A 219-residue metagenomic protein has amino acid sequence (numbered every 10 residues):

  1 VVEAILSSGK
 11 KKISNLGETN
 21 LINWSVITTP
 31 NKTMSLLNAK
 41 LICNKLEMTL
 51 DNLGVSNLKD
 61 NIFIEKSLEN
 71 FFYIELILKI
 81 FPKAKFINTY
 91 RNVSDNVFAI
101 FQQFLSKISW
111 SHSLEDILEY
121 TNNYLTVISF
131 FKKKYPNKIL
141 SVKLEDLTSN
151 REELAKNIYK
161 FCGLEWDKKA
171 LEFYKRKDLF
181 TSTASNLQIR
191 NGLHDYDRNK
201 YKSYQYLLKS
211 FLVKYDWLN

Functional and structural regions predicted by a protein language model:
V1-F81: Phosphate-binding active sites in nucleotide-utilizing proteins
A4, G17, F63-S67, K85-Y90 (+3 more regions): Short beta-strand segments
K11, P82-K85, P136-I139: Short glycine-/polar-rich loops that comprise or flank the Walker A/P-loop and associated switch/sensor motifs
K12-L21, I87-Y90, L212-Y215: A broadly tuned "polar low-complexity/structure-edge" signature
N20-I22, R91-N96, L147-T148: Conserved nucleotide-binding/hydrolysis micro-motifs of P-loop NTPases
I27-T29, L36-I62, V97-S141, S149-N219: PAPS-dependent sulfotransferases, especially Golgi type II membrane carbohydrate sulfotransferases
I74-I77, D146, E152: Short gly/Ser/Thr-rich phosphate-binding loop of adenylate-forming enzymes
L76-F101: Conserved phosphate-donor/acceptor-positioning beta-strand/loop module used by diverse small-molecule
